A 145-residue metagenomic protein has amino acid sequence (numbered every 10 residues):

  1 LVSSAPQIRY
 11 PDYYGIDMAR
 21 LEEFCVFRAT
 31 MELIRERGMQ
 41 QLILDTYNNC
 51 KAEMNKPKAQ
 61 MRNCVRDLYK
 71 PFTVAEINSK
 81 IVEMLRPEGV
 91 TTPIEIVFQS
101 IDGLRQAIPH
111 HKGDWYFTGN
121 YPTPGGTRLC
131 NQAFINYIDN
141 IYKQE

Functional and structural regions predicted by a protein language model:
L1-E145: PRPP-associated nucleotide enzymes
